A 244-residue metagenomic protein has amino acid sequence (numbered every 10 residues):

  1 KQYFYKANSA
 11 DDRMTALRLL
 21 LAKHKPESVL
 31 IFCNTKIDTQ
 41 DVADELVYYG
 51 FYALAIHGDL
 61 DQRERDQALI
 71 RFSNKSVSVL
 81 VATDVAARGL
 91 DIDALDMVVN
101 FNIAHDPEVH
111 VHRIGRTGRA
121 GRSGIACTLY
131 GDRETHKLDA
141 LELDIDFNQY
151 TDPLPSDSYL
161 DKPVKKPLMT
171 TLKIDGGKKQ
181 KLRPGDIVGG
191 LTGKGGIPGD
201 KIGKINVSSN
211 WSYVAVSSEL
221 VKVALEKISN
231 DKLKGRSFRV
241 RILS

Functional and structural regions predicted by a protein language model:
K1-S244: Conserved helicase RecA-like core
